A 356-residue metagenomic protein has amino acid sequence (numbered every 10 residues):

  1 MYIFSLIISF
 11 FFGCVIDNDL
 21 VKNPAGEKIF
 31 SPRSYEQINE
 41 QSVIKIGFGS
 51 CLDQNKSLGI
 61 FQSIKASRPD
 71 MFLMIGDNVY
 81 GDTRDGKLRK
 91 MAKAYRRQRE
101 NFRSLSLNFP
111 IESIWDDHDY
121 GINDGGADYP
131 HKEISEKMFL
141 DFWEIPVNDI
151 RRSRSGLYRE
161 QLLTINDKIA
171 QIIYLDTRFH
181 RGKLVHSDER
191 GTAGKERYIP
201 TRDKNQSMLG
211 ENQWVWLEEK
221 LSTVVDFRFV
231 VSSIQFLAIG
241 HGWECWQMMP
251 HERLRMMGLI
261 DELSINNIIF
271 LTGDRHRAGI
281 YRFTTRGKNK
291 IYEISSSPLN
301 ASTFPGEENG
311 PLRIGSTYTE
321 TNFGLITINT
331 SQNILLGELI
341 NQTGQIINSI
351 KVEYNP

Functional and structural regions predicted by a protein language model:
Y2-F11: Bacterial N-terminal signal peptides
V15-P356: Metal-dependent phosphoester/phosphodiester hydrolase catalytic core
